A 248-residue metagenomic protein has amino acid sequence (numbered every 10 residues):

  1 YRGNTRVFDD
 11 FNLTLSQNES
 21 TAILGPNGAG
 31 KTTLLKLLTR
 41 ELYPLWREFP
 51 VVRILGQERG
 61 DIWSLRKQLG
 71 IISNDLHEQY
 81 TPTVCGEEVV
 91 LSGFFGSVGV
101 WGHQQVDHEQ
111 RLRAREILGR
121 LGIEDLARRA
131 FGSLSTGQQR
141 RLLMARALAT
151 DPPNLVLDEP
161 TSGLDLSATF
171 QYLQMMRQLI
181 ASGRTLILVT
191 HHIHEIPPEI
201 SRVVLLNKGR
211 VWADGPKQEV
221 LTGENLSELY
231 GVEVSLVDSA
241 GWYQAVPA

Functional and structural regions predicted by a protein language model:
V7-D10: Conserved structural motif at the start of ABC-family nucleotide-binding domains
L91, V106-L126: Conserved ABC ATPase "signature" region
Q104-Q105, A130-L134: Conserved ABC ATPase signature
L155-E159: Catalytic Walker B motif of ABC-type/P-loop ATPase nucleotide-binding domains
T190-H191: H-loop/switch region of ABC-family ATPase nucleotide-binding domains
S227-A248: ABC ATPase nucleotide-binding domains
